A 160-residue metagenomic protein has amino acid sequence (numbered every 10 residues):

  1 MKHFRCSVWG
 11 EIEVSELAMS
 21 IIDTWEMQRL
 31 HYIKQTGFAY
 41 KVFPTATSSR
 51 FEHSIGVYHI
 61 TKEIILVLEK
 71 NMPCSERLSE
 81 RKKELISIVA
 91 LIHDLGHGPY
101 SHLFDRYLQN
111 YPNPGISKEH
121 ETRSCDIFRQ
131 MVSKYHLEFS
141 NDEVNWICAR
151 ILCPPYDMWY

Functional and structural regions predicted by a protein language model:
M1-I88, G96-Y160: Sequence-structural signature of the catalytic-core scaffold of metal-dependent phosphohydrolases that act on
